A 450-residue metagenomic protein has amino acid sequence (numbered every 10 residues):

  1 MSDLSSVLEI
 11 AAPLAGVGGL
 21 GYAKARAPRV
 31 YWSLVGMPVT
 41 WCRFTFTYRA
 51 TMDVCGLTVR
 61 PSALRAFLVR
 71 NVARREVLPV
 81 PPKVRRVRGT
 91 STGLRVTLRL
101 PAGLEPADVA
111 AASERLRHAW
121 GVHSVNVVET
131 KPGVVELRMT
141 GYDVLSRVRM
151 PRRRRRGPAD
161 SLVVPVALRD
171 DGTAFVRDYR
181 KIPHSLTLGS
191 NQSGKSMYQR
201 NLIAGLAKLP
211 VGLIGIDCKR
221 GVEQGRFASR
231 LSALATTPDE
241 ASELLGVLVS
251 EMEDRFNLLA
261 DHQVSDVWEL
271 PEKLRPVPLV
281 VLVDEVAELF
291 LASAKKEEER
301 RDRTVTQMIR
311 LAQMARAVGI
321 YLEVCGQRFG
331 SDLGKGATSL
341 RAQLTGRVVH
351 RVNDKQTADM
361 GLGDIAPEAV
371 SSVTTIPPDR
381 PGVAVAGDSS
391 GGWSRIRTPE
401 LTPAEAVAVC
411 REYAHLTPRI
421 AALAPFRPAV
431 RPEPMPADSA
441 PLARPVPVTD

Functional and structural regions predicted by a protein language model:
M1-G36, T40, R154-H262, P276-D359 (+1 more regions): P-loop NTPase catalytic phosphate-binding loop
V30-L68, A404-A406, P425-P447: Acidic, low-complexity cytosolic linker/stalk segments
V35-L162, G172-T173, S331: N-terminal "pre-motor" subdomain/linker immediately upstream of P-loop NTPase catalytic cores
R86-R88, V127-E129, A167-L168, V176-Y179 (+2 more regions): Replace "in large, NTP-powered and nucleic-acid-processing enzymes" with "in large, NTP-powered factors and other
E114-R115, N126-E129, V135-L137, D143-R155 (+2 more regions): Conserved ATP-driven motor cores of ASCE-family P-loop NTPases powering translocation/secretion/packaging/pilus
K131-M139, Q263-P276, Q327-F329: Glycine/charge-rich, flexible interdomain linkers and switch-proximal surface loops that mediate coupling
V264-L279, P428-D438: Amphipathic alpha-helical surface "interface" segments used for docking/oligomerization or membrane association within
